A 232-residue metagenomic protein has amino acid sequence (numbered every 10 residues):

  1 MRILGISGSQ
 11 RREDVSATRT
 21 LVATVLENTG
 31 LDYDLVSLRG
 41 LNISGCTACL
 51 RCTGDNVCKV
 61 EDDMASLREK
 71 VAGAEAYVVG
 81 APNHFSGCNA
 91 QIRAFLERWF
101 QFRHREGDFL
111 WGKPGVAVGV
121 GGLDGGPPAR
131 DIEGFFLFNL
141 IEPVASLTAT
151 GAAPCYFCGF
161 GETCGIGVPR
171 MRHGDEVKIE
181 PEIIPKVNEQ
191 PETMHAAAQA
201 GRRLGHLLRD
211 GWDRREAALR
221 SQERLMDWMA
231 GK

Functional and structural regions predicted by a protein language model:
R2-L31: N-terminal beta1-alpha1 ligand-phosphate binding loop
S7, S37, L147-T148: Residue-level recognition of beta-strand->loop/alpha-helix junctions
R12-E13, N42-S44, D124, A152: Flexible, glycine-rich phosphate/dinucleotide-binding loops and adjacent beta-alpha linkers at cofactor/substrate
T29-D34, I141-E142: A generic structural motif
L38-V57, C155-G161: N-terminal beta-loop-helix "entrance" segment that forms/cooperates in small-molecule cofactor or anionic ligand
T53-E69, T163-D175: Iron-sulfur (Fe-S) cluster-binding segments and ferredoxin-like electron-carrier domains, especially [2Fe-2S]
K59-G151: Helix-loop-strand module that forms the ligand-binding subsite of alpha/beta enzymes
A145-K232: Glycine-rich phosphate/pyrophosphate-binding loop and the adjoining helix
